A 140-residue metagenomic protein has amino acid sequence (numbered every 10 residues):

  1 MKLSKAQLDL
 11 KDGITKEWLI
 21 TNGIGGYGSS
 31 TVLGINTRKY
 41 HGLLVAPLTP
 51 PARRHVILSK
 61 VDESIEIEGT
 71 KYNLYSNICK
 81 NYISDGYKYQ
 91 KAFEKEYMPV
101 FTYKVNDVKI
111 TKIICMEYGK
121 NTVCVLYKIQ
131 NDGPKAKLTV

Functional and structural regions predicted by a protein language model:
M1-V140: Terminal accessory carbohydrate-recognition/targeting modules of carbohydrate-active enzymes
